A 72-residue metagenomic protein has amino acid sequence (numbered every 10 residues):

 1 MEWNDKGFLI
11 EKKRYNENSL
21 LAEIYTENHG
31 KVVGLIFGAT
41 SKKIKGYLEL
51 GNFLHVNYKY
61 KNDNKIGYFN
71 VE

Functional and structural regions predicted by a protein language model:
M1-E72: A surface-exposed, charged beta-strand/loop segment in the N-terminal or early-internal portion of soluble proteins
